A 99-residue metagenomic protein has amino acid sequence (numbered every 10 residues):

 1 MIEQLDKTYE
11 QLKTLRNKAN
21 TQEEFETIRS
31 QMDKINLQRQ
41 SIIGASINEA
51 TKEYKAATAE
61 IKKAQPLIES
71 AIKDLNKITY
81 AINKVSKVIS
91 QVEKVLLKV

Functional and structural regions predicted by a protein language model:
M1-K73: Short amphipathic alpha-helical segments that predominantly mediate membrane engagement
K62-V99: Short, cationic, amphipathic peptide segments
